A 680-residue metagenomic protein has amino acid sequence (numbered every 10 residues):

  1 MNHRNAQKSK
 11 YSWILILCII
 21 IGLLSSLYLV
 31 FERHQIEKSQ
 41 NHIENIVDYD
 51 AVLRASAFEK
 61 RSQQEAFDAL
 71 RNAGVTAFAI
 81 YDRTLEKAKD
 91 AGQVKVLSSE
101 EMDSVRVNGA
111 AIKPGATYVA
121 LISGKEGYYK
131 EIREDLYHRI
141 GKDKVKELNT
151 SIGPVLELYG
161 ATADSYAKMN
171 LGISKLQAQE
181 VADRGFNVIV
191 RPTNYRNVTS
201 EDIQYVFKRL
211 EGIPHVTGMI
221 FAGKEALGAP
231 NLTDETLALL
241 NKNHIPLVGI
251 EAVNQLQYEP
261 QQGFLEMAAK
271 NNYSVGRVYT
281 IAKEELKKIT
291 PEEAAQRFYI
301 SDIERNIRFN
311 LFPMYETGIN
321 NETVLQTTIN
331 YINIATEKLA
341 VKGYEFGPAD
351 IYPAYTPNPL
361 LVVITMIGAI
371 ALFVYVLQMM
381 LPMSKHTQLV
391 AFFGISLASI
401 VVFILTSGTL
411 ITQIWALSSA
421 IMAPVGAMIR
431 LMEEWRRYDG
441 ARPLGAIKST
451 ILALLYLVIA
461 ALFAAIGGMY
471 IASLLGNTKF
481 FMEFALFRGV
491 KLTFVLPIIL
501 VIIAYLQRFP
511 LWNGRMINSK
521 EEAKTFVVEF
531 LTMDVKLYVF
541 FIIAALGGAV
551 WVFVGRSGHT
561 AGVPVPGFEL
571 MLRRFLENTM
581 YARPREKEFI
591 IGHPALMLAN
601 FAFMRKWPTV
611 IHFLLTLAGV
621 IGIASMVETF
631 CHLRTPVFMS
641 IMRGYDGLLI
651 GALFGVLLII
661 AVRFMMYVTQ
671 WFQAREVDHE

Functional and structural regions predicted by a protein language model:
N2-A55: Hydrophobic secretory-pathway targeting helix
H3-R4, S12-S25, V363-E680: Alpha-helical transmembrane segments of integral membrane proteins
S9-S12, S25-S26, S39, S56 (+20 more regions): Generic serine detector
I36-P359: Soluble extramembrane regions of membrane proteins in the secretory/endomembrane system
